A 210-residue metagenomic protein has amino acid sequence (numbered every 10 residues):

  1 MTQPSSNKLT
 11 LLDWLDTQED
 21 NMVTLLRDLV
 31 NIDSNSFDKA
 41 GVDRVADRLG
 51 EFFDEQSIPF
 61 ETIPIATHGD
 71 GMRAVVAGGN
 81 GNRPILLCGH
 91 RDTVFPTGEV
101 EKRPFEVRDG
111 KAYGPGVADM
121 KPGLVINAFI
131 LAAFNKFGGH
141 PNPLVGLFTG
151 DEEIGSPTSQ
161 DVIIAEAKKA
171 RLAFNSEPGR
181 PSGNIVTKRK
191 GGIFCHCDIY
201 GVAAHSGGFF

Functional and structural regions predicted by a protein language model:
T2-P115, N135-H140: Acidic/His- and Gly-rich active-site-bordering loop/insert found across diverse amide/peptide-bond hydrolases
D33, A74, L87-H90, N127 (+3 more regions): Buried hydrophobic positions in well-ordered alpha/beta secondary-structure cores of metabolic enzymes
V42, E99, L124, S156-Q160 (+1 more regions): Conserved strand-to-helix beginnings and helix N-cap segments that scaffold or border functional pockets
G89-R91, D109, V117, T149-D151 (+2 more regions): Fold-independent oxyanion-binding glycine-rich loops and adjacent beta-strand/coil segments at enzyme active sites
F95, K111-I126, H205: Glycine/serine-rich anion-binding loops at beta->alpha junctions that coordinate negatively charged ligand groups
R103, I193-H196: Small-molecule pocket liners
M120-F194: Acidic/histidine-rich catalytic neighborhood of metal-dependent amide-processing enzymes
T187, S206-F210: Acidic-enriched catalytic cores of C-N bond-cleaving enzymes acting on peptides and small amides
